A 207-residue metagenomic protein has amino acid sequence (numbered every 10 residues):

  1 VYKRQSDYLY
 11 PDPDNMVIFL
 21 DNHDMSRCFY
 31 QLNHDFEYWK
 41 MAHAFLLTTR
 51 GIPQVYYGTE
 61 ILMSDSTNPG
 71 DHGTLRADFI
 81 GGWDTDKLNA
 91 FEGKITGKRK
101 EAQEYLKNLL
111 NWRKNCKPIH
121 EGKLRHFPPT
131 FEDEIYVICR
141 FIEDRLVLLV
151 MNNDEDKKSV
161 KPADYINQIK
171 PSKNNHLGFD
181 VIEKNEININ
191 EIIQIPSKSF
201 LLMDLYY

Functional and structural regions predicted by a protein language model:
V1-Y2: Short, small-residue-biased leader/transition segments that mark boundaries at the very start of proteins
Q5-D7: Active-site neighborhood of glycoside hydrolase catalytic domains
Y10-K170, I195-P196: Loop/helix patches that line or flank the sugar-binding groove of alpha-linked glycan CAZymes
Q103-K107, V181-I187: Extended, compositionally biased low-complexity polar/Lys-Gly-rich tracts and adjacent boundary/linker regions are
F141-E143, I182, Y206-Y207: Short, flexible beta-strand-to-coil junctions
Y165-K184: Solvent-exposed beta-hairpin/edge-strand motifs
I187-Y207: C-terminal beta-strand-rich structural cap/linker in extracellular carbohydrate-active enzymes
